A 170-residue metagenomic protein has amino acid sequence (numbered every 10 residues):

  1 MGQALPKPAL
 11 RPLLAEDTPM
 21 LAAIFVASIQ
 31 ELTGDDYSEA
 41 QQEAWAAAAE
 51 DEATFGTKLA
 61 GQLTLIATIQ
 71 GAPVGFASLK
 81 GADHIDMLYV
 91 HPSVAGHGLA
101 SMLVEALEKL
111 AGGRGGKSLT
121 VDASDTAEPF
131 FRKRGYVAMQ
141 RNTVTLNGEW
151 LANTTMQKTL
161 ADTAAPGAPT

Functional and structural regions predicted by a protein language model:
G2-Q3, E149-T170: Terminal substrate-recognition subdomain of acyl/acetyltransferases
G2-Q3, P12-A15, A23-A95, V104-A106 (+5 more regions): Acetyl-CoA-dependent GNAT
K7-A9: Extreme N-terminal starter segment of soluble prokaryotic enzymes
M20: Charged catalytic carboxylate motif
G98: Conserved G/P- and acidic residue-centered "switch" motifs that form tight phosphate/ATP-binding loops in soluble
T120-D122, V137-T155: Conserved catalytic-core motifs of GNAT/GCN5-like acyltransferases
F131-R132, Y136: Conserved active-site tyrosine of GNAT-family acetyltransferases
